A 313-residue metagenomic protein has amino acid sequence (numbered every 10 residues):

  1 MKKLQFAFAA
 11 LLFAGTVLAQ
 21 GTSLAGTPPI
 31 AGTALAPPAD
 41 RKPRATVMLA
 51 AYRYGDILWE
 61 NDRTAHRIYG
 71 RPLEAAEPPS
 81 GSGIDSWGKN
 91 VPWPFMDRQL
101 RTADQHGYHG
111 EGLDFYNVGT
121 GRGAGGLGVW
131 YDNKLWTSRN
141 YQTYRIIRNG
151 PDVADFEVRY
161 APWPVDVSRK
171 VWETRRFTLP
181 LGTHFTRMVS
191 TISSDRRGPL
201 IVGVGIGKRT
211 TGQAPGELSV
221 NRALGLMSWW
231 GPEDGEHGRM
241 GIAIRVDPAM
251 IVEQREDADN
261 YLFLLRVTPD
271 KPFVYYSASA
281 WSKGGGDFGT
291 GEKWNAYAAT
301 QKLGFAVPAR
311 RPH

Functional and structural regions predicted by a protein language model:
M1-F8: Bacterial N-terminal signal peptides that target proteins for export
V17-G21, A25: Boundary at the C-terminal end of the N-terminal hydrophobic targeting segment
L24-T137: Solvent-exposed N-terminal domain segments of exported/luminal and surface proteins
Q105-P180: Extended, loop-rich substrate-binding clefts of extracytoplasmic carbohydrate-active enzymes
E173-R175, L179, H184-L218: Acidic (Asp/Glu-rich), glycine- and aromatic
S193, R197, K208-P269: Accessory, usually C-terminal, subdomains that scaffold auxiliary metal cofactors
I242-H313: Beta-strand-rich recognition/accessory modules
